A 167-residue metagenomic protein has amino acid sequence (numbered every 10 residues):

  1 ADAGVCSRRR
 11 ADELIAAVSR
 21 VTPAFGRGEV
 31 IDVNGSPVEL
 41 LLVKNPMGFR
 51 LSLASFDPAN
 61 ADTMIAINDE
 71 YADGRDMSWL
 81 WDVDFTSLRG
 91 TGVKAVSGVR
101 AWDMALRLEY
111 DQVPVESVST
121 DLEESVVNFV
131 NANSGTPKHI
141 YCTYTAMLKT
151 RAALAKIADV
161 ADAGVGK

Functional and structural regions predicted by a protein language model:
D2, L51, S55, N128: Alpha-helical scaffold segments in soluble metabolic enzymes
A3-E39, V43: Gly/charged, well-structured mid-domain segments that form the phosphate/adenylate-handling core of ATP-dependent
S7, F56-A61, F129-P137: Glycine-rich phosphate-binding loop signature in dinucleotide/nucleotide-binding domains
A11-I15, A101, M147: Alpha-helix initiation and N-capping motif
D12, A16, L106, V127 (+1 more regions): Replace "anionic and nucleotidyl ligands
A24, S36-P37, L42-T120, A146 (+1 more regions): Active-site beta-alpha connecting loops in nucleotide-dependent enzymes
E124-D159: A glycine-rich beta-strand to alpha-helix segment that forms a phosphate/ribose-binding loop at ligand/cofactor sites
